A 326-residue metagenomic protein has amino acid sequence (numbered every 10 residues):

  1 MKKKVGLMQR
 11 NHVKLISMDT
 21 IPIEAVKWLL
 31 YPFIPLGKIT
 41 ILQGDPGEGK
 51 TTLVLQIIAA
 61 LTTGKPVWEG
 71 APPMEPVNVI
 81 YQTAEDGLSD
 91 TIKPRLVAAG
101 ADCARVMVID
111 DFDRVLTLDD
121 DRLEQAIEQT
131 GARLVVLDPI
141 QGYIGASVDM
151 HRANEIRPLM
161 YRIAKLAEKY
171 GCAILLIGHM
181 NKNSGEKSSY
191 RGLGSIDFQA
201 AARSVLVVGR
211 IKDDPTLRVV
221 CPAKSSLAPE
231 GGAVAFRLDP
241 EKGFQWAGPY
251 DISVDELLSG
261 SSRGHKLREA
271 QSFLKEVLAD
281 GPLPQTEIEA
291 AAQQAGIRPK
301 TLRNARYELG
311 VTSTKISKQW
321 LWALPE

Functional and structural regions predicted by a protein language model:
K2-K14, P46, E128-G131, K169-Y170 (+1 more regions): C-terminal regions of RecA-like/P-loop NTPase motor modules
G6-R10, M18, E24-A25, L29-L30 (+9 more regions): Conserved inter-motif catalytic segment of the P-loop NTP-binding fold
L36-T40, V77: Pre-Walker A (Motif I) flank of P-loop NTPase domains
I41, G47, T52, Q82 (+3 more regions): Phosphate-binding/switch region of NTP-binding enzymes
L53, I57: Hydrophobic positions on the alpha1 helix immediately C-terminal to the Walker A/P-loop
T62, A164, E168, Q293: Anion (oxyanion) recognition and catalysis
